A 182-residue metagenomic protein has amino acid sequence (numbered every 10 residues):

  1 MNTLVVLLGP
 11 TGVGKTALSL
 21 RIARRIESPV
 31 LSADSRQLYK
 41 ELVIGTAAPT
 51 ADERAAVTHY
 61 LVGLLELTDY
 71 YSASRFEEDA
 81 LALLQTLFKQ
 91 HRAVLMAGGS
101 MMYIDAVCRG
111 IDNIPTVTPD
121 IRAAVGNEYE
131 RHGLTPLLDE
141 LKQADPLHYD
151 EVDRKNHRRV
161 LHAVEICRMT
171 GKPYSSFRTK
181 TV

Functional and structural regions predicted by a protein language model:
M1-V182: Phosphate/pyrophosphate-binding catalytic cores of soluble transferases and nucleic-acid-acting enzymes
